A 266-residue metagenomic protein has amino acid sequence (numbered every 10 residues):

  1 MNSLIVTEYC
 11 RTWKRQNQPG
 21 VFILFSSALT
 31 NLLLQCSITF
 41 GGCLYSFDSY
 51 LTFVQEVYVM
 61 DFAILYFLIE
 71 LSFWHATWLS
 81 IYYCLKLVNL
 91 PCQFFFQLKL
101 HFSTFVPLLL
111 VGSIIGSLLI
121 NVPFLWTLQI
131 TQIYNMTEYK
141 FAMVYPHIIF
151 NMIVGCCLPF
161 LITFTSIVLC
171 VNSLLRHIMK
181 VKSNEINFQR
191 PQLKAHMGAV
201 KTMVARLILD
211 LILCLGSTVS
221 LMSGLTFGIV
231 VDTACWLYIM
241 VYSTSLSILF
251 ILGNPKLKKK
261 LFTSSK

Functional and structural regions predicted by a protein language model:
M1-L51, H75-L85, K201-L209: Structural signature of the GPCR N-terminal helical module
I5-E8, R15-L29, M60-A63, F94-I115 (+2 more regions): Class A (rhodopsin-like) GPCR intracellular loop-transmembrane helix junctions and adjacent helical segments
V6, T12-P19, V88-F105, L169-H196 (+1 more regions): Intracellular signaling interfaces of 7-transmembrane GPCRs
G41-D48, V122-M136: Membrane-helix interface motif
L71-H75, H101-Q132, I162: Fourth transmembrane helix
H75, A205-L211, L215, V231-K266: Seventh transmembrane helix
T77-W78, I153-E185: Class A (rhodopsin-like) GPCR signature focused on the TM5-ICL3 interface and adjacent 7TM helical core
G116-W126, Y139-L169: Extracellular-loop-to-transmembrane junctions of the mid-late helices
